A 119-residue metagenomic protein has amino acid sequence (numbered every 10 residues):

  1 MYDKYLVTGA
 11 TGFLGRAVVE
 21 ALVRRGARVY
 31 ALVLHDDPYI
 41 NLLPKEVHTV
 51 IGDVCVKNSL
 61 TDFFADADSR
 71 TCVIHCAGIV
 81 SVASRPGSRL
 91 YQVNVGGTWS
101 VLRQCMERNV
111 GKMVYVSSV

Functional and structural regions predicted by a protein language model:
Y2-R25: N-terminal Rossmann NAD(P)H-binding glycine-rich loop of SDR-like oxidoreductase domains
D3, V47, T71, G111: Conserved acidic residues
K4, R28-Y30, G111-M113: Residues at the starts of beta-strands that form the adenosine-phosphate
T8, L32, V73-A77, M113-V119: SDR active-site strand-loop-helix element
A27-D37: Conserved glycine-rich Rossmann-like NAD(P)H-binding loop of the short-chain dehydrogenase/reductase
P38, H48-G96, Q104: NAD(P)H-binding glycine-rich loop region in Rossmannoid oxidoreductase-like domains and their noncatalytic homologs
G96-V119: Conserved Rossmann-fold NAD(P)-dependent oxidoreductase catalytic core, especially the SDR/UDP-sugar
